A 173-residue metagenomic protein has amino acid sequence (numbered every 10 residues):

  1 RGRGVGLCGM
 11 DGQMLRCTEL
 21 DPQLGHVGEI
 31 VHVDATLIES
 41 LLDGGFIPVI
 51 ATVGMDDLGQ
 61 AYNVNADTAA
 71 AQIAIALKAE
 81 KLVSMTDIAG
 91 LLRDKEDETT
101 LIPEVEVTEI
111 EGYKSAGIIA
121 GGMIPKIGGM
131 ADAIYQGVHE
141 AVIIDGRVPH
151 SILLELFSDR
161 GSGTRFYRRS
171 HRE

Functional and structural regions predicted by a protein language model:
R1-E173: C-terminal catalytic "cap/lid" subdomain
